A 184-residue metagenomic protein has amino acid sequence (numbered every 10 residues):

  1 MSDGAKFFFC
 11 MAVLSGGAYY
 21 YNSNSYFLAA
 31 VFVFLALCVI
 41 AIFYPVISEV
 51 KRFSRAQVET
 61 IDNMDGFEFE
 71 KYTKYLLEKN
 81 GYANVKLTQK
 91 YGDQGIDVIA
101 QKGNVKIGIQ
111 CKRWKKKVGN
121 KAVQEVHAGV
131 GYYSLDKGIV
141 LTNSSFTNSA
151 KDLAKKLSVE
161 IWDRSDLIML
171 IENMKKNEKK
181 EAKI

Functional and structural regions predicted by a protein language model:
M1-I184: Mixed-charge (Asp/Glu-Lys/Arg
